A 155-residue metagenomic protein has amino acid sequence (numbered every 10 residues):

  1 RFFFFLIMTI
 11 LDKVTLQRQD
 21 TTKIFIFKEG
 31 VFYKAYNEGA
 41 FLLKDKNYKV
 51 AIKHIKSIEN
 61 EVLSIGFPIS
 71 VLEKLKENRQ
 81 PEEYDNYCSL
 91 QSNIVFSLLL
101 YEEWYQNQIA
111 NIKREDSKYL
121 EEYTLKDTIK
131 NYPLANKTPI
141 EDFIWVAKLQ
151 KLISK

Functional and structural regions predicted by a protein language model:
F4-K155: Basic, polar low-complexity surface loops/patches
